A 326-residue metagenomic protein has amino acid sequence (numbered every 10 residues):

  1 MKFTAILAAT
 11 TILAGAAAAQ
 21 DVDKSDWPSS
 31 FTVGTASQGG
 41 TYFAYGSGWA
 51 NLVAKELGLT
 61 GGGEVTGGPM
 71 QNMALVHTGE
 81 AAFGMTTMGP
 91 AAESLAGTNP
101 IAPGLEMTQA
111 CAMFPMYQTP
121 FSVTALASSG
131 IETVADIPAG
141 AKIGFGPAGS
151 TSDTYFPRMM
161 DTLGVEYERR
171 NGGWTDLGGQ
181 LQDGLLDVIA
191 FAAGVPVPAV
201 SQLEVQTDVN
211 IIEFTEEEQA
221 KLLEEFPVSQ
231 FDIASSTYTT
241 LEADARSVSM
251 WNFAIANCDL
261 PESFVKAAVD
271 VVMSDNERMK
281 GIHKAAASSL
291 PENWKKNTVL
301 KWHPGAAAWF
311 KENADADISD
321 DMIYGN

Functional and structural regions predicted by a protein language model:
M1-A19: Gram-negative bacterial Sec-dependent N-terminal signal peptides
Q20-E93: N-terminal (or domain-start) structured segment
P28, G58, G68-Q71, T78 (+5 more regions): Extracytoplasmic
P28-E56, T60-G61, T119-D183, E292 (+2 more regions): Bilobed "Venus flytrap"/periplasmic-binding protein-like clamshell domains and structurally analogous long
P28-S29, D176, Q182-D183, A193 (+4 more regions): An extracytoplasmic/periplasmic, membrane-proximal ligand-sensing/linker region
M88-P90, G97-P103, S129, V165-L260: Pocket-lining segment of extracytoplasmic ligand-binding domains
A92-T98, Q109-P115: Short beta-strand-centered segments that line the small-molecule binding cleft or hinge of alpha/beta clamshell
A139-Y155, P227-T298: Ligand-binding clefts/hinges and TM-proximal coupling segments of bilobed small-molecule sensing domains
